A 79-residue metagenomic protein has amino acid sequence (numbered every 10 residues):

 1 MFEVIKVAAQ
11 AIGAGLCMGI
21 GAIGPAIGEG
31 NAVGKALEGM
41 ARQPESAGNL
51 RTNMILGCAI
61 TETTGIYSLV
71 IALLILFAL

Functional and structural regions predicted by a protein language model:
M1-L79: Hydrophobic, small-residue-rich transmembrane alpha-helices and their short perimembrane loops in multi-pass membrane
